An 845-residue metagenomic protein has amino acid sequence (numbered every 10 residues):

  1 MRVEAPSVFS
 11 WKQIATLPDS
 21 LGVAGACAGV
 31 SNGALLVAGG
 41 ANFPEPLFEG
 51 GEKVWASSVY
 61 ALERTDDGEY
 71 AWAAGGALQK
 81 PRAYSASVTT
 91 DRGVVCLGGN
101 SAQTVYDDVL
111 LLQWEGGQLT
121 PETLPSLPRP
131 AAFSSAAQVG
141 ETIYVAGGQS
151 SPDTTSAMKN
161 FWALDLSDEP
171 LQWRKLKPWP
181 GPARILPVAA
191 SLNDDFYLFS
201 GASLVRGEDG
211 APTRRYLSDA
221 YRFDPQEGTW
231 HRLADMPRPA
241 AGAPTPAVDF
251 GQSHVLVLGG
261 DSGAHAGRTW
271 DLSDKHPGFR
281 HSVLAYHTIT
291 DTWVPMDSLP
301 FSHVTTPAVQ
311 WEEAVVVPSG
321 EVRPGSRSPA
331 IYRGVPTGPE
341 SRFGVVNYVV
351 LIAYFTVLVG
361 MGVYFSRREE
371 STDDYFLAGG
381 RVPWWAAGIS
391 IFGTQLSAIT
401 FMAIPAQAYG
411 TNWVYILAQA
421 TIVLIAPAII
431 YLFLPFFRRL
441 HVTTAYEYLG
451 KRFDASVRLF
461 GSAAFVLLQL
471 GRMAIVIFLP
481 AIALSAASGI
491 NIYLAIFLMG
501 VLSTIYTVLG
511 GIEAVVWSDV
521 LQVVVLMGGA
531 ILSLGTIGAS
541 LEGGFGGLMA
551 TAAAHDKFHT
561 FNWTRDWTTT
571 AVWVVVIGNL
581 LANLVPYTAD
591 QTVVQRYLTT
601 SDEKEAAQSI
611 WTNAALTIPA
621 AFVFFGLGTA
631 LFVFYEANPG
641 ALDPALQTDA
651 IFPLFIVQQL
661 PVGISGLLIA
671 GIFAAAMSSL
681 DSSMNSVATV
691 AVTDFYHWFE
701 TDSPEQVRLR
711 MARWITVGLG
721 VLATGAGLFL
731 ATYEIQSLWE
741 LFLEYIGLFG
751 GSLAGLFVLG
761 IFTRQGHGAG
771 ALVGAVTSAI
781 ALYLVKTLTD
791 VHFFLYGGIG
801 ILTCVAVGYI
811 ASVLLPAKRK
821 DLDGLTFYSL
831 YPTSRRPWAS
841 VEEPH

Functional and structural regions predicted by a protein language model:
M1-S10, Q226-T229, H287, A353-T356 (+2 more regions): Polar low-complexity intrinsically disordered regions
V3-F343: Kelch-like beta-propeller repeat domains
E340-H845: Membrane-embedded helix-loop-helix hairpins and adjacent transmembrane boundary segments in multi-pass transporters
